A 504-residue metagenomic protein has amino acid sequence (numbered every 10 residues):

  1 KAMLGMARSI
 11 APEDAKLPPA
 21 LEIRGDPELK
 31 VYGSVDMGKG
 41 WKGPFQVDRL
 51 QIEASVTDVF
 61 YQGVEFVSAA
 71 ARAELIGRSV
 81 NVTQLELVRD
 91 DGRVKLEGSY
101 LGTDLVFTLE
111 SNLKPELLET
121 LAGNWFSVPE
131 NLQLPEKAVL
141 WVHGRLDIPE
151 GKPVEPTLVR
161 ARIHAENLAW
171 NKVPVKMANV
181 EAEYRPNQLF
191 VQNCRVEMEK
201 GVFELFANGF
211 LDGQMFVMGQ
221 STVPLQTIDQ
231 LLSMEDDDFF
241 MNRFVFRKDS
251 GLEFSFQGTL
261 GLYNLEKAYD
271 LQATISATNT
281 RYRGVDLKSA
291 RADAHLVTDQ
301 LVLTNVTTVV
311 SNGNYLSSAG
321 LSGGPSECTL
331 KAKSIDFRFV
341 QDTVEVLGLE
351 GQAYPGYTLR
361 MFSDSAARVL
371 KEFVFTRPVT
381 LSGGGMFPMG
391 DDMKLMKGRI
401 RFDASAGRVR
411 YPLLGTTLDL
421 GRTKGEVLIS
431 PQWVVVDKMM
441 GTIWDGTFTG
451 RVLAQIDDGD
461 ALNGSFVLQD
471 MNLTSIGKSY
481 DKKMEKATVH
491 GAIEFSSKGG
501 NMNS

Functional and structural regions predicted by a protein language model:
K1-V80, G92-F190, G201-V310, Y315-V435 (+1 more regions): Membrane-proximal interfacial segments on either side of biological membranes
